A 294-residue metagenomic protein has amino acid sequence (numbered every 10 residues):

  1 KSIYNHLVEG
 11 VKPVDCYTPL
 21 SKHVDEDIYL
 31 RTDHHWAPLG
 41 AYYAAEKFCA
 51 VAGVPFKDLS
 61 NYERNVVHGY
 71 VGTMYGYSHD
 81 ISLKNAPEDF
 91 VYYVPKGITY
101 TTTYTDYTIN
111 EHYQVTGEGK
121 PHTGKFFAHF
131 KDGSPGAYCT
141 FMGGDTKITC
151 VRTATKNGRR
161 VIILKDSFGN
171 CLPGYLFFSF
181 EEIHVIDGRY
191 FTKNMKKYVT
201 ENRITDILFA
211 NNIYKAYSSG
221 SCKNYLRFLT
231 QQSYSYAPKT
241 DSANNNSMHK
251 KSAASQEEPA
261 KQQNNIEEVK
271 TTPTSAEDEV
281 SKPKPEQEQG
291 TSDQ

Functional and structural regions predicted by a protein language model:
K1-Q294: Extracellular glycan-modifying ectodomains
